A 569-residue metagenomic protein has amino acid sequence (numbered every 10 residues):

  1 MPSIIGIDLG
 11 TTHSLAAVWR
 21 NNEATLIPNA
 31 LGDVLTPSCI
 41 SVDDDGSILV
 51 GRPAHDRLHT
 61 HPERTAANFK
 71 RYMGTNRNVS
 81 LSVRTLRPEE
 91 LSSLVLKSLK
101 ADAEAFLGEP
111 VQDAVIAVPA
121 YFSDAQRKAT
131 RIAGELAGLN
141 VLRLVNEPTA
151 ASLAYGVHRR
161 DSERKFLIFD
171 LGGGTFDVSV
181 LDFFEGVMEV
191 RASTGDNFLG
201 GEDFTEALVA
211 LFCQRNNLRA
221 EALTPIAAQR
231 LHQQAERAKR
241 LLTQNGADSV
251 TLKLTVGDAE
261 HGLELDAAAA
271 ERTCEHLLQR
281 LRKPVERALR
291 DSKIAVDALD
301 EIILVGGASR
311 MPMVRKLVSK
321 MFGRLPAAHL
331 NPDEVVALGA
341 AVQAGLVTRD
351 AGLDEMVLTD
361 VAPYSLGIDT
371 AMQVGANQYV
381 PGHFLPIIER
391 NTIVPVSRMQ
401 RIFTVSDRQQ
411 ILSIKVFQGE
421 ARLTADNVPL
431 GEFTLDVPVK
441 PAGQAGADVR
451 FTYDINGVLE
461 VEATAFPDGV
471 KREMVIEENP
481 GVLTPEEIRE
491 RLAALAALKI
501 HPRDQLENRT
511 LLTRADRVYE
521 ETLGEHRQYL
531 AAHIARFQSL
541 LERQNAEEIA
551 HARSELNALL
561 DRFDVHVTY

Functional and structural regions predicted by a protein language model:
M1-T75, V79-T85, L94, A101-Y569: Oxyanion-binding/catalytic loops of NTP- or PPi-dependent enzymes
